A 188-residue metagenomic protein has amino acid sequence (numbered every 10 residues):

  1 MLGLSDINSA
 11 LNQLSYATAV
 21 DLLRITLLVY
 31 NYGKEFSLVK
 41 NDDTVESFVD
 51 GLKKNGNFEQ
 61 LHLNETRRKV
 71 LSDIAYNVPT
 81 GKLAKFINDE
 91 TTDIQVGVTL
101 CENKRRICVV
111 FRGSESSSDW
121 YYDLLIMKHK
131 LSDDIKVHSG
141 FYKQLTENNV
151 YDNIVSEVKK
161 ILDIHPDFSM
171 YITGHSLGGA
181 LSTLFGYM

Functional and structural regions predicted by a protein language model:
M1-D89: N-terminal low-complexity, Ser/Thr- and acidic-residue-enriched intrinsically disordered segments
H62-T173, M188: A conserved cap/lid and substrate-binding interface adjacent to the catalytic center of lipid-processing enzymes
G174-G178, S182: Gly/Ala-rich beta-loop-alpha elbow adjacent to hydrolase catalytic centers
T183-Y187: Short glycine-enriched nucleophile-adjacent loop and the immediately C-terminal alpha-helix near the catalytic center
